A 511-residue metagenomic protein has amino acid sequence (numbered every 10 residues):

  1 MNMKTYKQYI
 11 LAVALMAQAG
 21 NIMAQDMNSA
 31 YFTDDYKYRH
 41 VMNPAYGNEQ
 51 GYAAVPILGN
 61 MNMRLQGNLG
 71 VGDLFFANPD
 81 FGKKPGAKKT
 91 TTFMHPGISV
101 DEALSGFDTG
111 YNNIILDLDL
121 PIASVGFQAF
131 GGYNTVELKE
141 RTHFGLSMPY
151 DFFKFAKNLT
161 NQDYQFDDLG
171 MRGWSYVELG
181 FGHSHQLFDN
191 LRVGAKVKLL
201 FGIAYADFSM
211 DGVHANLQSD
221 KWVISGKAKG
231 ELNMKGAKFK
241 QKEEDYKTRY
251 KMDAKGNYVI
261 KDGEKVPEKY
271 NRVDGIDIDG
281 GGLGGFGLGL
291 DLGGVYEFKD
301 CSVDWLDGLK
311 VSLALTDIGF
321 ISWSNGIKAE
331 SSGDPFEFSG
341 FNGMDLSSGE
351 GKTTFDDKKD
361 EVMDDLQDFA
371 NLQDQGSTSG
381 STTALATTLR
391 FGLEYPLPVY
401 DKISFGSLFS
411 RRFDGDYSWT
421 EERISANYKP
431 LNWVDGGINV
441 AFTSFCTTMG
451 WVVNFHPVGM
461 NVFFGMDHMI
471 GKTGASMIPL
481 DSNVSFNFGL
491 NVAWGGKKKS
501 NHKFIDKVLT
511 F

Functional and structural regions predicted by a protein language model:
I22-T142, L146, Y205: N-terminal, post-signal peptide beta-strand-biased segments of exported outer-membrane/organellar beta-barrel and other
T33-Y38, A204, T383-A386, V399-K402 (+3 more regions): Solvent-exposed loop/turn segments connecting transmembrane beta-strands in outer-membrane beta-barrel proteins
Y38-H40, L116-P121, G173-L179, G284-L290 (+4 more regions): Residues that define the transmembrane beta-barrel architecture of outer-membrane proteins
H40, E49-A53, I57, F130-N134 (+10 more regions): Outer-envelope beta-barrel architecture signal
P44-Y46, L118, A123-A129, L179-H185 (+8 more regions): Residues on the lipid-exposed face of transmembrane beta-strands in outer-membrane beta-barrel proteins
Y46-Y52, V125-Y133, H143, Q186-N190 (+6 more regions): Short loop/turn motifs that connect adjacent beta-strands in outer-membrane beta-barrel proteins
G51-G67, V136-T142, A195-F201, M210 (+11 more regions): Transmembrane beta-barrel strands of outer-membrane/channel proteins
N112, M148-V177, S184-Q186, E231-M252 (+1 more regions): Outer-membrane beta-barrel translocator/channel fold
